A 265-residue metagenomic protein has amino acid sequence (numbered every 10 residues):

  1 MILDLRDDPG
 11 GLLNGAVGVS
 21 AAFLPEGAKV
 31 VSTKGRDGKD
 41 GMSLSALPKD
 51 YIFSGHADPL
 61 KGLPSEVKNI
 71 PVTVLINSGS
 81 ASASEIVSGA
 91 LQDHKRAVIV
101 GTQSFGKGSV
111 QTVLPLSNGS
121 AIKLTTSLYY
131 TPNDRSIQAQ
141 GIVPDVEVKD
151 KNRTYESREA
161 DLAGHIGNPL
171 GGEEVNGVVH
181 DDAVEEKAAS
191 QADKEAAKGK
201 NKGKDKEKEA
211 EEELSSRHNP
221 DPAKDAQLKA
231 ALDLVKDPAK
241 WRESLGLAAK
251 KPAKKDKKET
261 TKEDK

Functional and structural regions predicted by a protein language model:
M1-K265: C-terminal "post-core" interaction segments
